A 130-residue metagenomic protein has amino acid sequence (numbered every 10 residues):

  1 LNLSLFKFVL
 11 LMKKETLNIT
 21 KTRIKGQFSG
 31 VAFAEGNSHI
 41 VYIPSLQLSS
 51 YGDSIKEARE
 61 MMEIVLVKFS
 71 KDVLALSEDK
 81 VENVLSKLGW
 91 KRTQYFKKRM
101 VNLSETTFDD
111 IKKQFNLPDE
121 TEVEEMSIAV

Functional and structural regions predicted by a protein language model:
N2-F28, E60-V130: Short, charged, surface-exposed hinge/linker loops at domain edges that act as mobile lids or interdomain connectors
T20-T22, V31, S49-Y51: Surface-exposed loop/turn and secondary-structure junction residues enriched for glycine/proline
G26-Q47: Short aromatic-glycine-(Arg/Gly/Cys) micro-motifs in beta-strand/loop hairpins
I43-E57: A short, exposed loop/beta-hairpin motif centered on an aromatic-Gly-Thr core
